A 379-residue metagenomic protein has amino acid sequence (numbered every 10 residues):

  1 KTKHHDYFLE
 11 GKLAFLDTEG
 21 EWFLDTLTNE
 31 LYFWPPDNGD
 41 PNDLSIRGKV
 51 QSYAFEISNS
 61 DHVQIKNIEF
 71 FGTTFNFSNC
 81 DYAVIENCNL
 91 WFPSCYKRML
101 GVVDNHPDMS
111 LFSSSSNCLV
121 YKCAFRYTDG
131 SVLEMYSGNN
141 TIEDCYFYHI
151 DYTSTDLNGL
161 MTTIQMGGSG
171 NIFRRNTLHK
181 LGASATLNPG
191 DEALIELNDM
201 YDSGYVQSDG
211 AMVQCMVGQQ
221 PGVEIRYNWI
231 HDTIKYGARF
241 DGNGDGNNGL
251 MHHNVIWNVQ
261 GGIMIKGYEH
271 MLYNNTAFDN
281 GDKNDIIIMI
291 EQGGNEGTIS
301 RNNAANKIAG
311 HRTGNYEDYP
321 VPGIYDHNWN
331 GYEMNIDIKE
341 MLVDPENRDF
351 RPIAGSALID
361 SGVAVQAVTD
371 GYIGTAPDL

Functional and structural regions predicted by a protein language model:
K1-T28, W34-A54: Small/polar beta-strand repeat architecture
N29, E333-L379: C-terminal accessory segments
R47-Q64, F70-A83, D108-S116, E134-M135: Extracellular beta-strand-rich solenoid/capping regions of secreted or surface-exposed proteins that bind or remodel
Y53, T73-F77, S94-V102, H106-D108 (+11 more regions): Short glycine/acidic-rich loop motifs that flank beta-strands on beta-rich extracellular proteins
H62, N67, Y82, N117 (+8 more regions): Detector for repetitive beta-architecture
I68, C88, C118, C123 (+12 more regions): Consensus "Asn ladder" position of solenoid repeat domains
I172, P189-D209, M216-M271, D279: Active-site neighborhood of glycoside hydrolase catalytic domains
N247-D349: Predominantly extracellular beta-rich ligand-binding scaffolds that present long acidic/polar faces for carbohydrate
